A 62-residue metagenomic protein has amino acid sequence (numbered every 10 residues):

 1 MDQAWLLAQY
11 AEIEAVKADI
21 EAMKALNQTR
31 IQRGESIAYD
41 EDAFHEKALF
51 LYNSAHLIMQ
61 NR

Functional and structural regions predicted by a protein language model:
M1-T29, A55, M59: N-terminal acidic leader/helix
R30-Q32, F50: Intrinsically disordered, low-complexity repeat segments enriched in small/polar residues
S36-E46: Short, charged, amphipathic alpha-helical segments
K47-R62: Amphipathic alpha-helical coiled-coil segments
